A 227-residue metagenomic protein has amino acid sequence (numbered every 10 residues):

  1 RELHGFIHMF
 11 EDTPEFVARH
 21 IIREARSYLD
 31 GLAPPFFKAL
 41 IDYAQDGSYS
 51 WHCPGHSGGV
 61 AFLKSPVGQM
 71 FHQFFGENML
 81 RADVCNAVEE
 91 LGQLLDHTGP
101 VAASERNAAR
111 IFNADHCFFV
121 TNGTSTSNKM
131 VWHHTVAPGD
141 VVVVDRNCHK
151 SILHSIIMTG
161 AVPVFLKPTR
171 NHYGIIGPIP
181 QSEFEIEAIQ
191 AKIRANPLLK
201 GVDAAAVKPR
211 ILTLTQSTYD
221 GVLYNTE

Functional and structural regions predicted by a protein language model:
R1-R81: N-terminal glycine-rich, Lys/His-bearing helix-loop that initiates the first secondary-structure elements of many
H4-I7, D115, D140, R210: Conserved acidic residues
G68, Q73-T126: Conserved N-terminal alpha-helix of the aminotransferase class I/II PLP-enzyme fold
T98-V101, N122-S127, C148-S151, S217-V222: Gly/Ser/Thr-rich loops at beta-strand to alpha-helix junctions that form or flank small-molecule/cofactor-binding
H116-V144, K150-S155: Conserved beta-loop-alpha segment that forms the PLP phosphate-binding cup at the N-terminus of a helix
V144-P163, P168-R170: Substrate-binding/gating loop at the entrance of the active-site cleft, primarily in PLP-dependent aminotransferase-like
G174-E227: Active-site phosphate-binding strand-loop segment of PLP-dependent enzymes
